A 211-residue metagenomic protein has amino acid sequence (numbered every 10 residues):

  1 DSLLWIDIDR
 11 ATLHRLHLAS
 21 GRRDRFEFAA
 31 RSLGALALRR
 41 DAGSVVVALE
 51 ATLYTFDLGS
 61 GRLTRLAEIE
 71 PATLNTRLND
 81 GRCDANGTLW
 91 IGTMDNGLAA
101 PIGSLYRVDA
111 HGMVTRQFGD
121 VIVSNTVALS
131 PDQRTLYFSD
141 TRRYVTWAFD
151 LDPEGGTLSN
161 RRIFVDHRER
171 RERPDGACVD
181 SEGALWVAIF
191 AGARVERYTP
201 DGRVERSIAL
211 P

Functional and structural regions predicted by a protein language model:
D1, A29-V46, A72-T88, Q117-T135 (+2 more regions): Beta-rich, blade/repeat-based domains predominating in secreted/periplasmic proteins but also intracellular
D1-D9, R39, V45-A51, L89-A99 (+2 more regions): Conserved beta-strand positions in repeat-built beta-propeller and related beta-rich domains
S2-F28, L53: Beta-propeller domains
T12-H14, T52-Y54, G103-Y106, V145-W147 (+1 more regions): A short loop-to-beta-strand structural motif that recurs across blades of beta-propeller domains
G21-E27, T64-P71, M113-G119, R161-H167 (+1 more regions): A short beta-strand motif characteristic of beta-propeller blades
D41, L58-G59, Y106-G112, E196-R206: Flexible "stalk/tail and boundary" regions
G61-Q117: Hydrophobic alpha-helical segments and helix pairs
F149-G156: Short loop/turn segments immediately following beta-strands, especially the blade-tip and inter-blade linker loops
